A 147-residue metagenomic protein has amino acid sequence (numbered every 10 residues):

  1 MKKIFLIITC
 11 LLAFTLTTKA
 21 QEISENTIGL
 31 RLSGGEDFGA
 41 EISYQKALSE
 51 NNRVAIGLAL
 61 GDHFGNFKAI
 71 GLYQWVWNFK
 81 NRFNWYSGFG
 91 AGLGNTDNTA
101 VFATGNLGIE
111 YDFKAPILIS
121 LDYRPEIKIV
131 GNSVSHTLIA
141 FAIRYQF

Functional and structural regions predicted by a protein language model:
M1-I4, A20: Positively charged n-region of N-terminal signal peptides that target proteins for export
I4-F14: Sec-dependent N-terminal signal peptides
L16-E22: Sec/Tat signal peptide C-region and signal peptidase I cleavage site
I28-L32, I42, I56-L58, G71 (+4 more regions): Membrane-embedded beta-strand positions of outer-membrane beta-barrel proteins
G29-I42, L58-A69, L93-V101, I127-H136: Solvent-exposed loop/turn segments connecting transmembrane beta-strands in outer-membrane beta-barrel proteins
L32-G34, K46, W75-W77, L93 (+3 more regions): Residue-level signature of outer-membrane beta-barrel architecture
E50-I56, K80-F83, K114-I119: Repeated loop/turn-to-beta-strand initiation elements of outer-membrane beta-barrel proteins
S135-F147: Outer-membrane beta-barrel "beta-signal"
